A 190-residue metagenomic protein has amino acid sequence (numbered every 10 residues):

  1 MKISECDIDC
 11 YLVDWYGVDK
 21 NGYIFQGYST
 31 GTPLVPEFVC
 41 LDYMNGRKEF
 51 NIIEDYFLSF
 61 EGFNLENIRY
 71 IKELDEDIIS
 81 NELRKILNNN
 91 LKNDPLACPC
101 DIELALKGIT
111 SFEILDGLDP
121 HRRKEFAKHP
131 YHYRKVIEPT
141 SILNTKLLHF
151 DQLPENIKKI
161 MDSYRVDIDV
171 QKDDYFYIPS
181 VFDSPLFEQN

Functional and structural regions predicted by a protein language model:
M1-E49: Short N-terminal edge-element motif at the start of the domain
Y43-N190: Low-complexity intrinsically disordered segments
